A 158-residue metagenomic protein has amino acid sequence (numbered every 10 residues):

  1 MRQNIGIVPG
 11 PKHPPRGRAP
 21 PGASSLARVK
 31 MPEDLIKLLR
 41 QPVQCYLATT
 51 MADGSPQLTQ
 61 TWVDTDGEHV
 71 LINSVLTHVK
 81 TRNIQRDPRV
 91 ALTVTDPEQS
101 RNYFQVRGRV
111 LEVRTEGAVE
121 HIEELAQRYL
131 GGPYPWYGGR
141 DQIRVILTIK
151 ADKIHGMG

Functional and structural regions predicted by a protein language model:
R2-K30, N102-G158: Charged, gly/pro-rich active-site loop segments
L26-C45: Short, basic/aromatic recognition patches
M31-L35, K80, H121: Hydrophobic alpha-helical segments typical of transmembrane helices and their membrane-interface/capping positions
P42-L76, V90-V94, Q105-V106: Short beta-strand segments
D53-S55, D96-S100, G139-D141: A short beta-turn/loop motif at secondary-structure boundaries
V75, D96-P97, A151-D152: Short secondary-structure boundary segments
H78-K80, Q99: Short, surface-exposed beta-strand-loop junctions and turns on beta-sheet-rich folds
